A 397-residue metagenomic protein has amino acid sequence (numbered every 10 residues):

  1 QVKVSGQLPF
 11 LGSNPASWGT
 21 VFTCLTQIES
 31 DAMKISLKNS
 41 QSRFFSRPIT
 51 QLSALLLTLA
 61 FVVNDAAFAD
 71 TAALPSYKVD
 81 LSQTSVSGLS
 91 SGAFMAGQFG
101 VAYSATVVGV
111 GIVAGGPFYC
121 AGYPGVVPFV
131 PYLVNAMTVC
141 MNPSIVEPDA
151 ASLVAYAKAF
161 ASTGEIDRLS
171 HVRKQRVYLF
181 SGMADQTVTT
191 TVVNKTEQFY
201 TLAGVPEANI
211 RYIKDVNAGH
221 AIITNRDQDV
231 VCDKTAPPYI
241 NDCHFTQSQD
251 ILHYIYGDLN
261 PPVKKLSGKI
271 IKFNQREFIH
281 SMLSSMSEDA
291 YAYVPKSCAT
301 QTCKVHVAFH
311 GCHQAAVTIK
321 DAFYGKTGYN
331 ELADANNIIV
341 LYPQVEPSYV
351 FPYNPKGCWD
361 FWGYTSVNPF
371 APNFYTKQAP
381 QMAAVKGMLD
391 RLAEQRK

Functional and structural regions predicted by a protein language model:
Q1-S46: N-terminal secretory signal peptides that target proteins for export/translocation
Q51-N64: Bacterial N-terminal signal peptides
L74, Y123-C140, R226-D229, D233-P237 (+2 more regions): Cap/lid segment of the alpha/beta-hydrolase catalytic domain
D80-P128, T163, K397: Primarily recognizes the serine-hydrolase "nucleophile elbow" in alpha/beta-hydrolase and SGNH/GDSL folds
C120-V205, I251, V294, C298-T300: The feature captures the conserved acid-bearing segment of alpha/beta-hydrolase catalytic domains
I145-F160, D258-A299: N-terminal cap/lid segment of alpha/beta-hydrolase-fold proteins
T201-D229: Catalytic histidine neighborhood in serine/cysteine hydrolases with alpha/beta-hydrolase-type architecture
T302-H313: Short beta-strand element of the alpha/beta-hydrolase
